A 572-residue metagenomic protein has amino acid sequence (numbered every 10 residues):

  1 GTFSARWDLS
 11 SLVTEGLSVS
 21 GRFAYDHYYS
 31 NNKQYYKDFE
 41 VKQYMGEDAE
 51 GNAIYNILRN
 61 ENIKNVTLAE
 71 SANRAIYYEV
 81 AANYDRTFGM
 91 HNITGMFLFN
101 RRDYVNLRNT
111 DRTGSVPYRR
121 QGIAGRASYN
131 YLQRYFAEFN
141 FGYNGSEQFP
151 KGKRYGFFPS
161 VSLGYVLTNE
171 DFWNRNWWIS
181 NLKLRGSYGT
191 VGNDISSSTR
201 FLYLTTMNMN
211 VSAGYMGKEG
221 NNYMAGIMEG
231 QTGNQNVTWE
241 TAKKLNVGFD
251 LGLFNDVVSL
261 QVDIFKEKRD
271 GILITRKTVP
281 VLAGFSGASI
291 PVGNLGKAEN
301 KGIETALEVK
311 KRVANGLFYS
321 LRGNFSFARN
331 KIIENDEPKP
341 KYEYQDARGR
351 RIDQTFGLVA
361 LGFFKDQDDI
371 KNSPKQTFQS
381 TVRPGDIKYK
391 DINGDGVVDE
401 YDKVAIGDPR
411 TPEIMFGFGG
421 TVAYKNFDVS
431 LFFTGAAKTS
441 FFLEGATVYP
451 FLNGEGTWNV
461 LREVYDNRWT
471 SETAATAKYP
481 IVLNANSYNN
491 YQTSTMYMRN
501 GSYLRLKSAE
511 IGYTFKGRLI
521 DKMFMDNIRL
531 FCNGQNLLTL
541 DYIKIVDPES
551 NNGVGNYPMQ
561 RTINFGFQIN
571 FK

Functional and structural regions predicted by a protein language model:
G1-Y36, M45-G357, N489, T493-K572: Extracellular/periplasmic, surface-exposed regions of secreted and cell-surface proteins
V41: Active-site-proximal polar cores
G95-D103, F136-G145, K388-T411: Catalytic-site beta-strand/loop segments enriched in glycine and acidic/polar residues
R200, G293, E299, K310-R410 (+2 more regions): Conserved small-residue
G230-Q231, A288, Y401, T411-E413: Flexible glycine/proline-enriched surface loops and loop-helix/loop-strand junctions
I274-T278, E400, T447-Y449: Conserved active-site-proximal loop/helix segments of enzymes involved in bacterial cell-wall and related
P384, A436-L530: Extracytoplasmic gating/loop element in the C-terminal half of outer-membrane beta-barrel translocons and assembly
P409-L443: Glycine-rich, aromatic-lined ligand/substrate-binding cores of catalytic and carbohydrate-binding domains
